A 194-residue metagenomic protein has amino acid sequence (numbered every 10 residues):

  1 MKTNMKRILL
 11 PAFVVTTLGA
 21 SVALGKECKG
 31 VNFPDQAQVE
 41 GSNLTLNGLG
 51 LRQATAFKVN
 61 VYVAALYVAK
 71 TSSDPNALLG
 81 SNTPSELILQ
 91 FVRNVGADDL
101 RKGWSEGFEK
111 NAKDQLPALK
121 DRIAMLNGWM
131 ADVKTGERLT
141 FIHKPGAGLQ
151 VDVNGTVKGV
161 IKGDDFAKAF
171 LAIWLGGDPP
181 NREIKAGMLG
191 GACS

Functional and structural regions predicted by a protein language model:
K2-L10: Bacterial N-terminal signal peptides that target proteins for export
P11-G19: Bacterial N-terminal signal peptides
G19-G25: Sec/Tat signal peptide C-region and signal peptidase I cleavage site
G25-L79, D114: N-terminal secretory signal peptides
K70-G146: Mid-length scaffold segments of soluble, non-membrane domains
V153-G155: Short strand-turn-strand beta-turns centered on an Asx-Gly dipeptide
K158-I184: Flexible glycine-rich active-site/ligand-binding loops centered on an Asp-His dyad
E183-S194: Cysteine/selenocysteine-centered motifs that mediate thiol-based redox chemistry or coordinate metal-sulfur cofactors
